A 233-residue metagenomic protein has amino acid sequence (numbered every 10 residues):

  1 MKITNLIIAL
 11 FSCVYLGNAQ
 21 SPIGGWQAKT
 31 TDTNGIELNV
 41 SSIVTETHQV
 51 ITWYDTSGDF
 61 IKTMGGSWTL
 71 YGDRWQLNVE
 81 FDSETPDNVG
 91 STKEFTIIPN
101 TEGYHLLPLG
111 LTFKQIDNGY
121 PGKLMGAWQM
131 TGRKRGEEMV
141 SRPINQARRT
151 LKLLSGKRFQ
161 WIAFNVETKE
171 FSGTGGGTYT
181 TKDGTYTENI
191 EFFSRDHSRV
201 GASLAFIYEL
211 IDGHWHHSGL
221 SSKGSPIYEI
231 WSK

Functional and structural regions predicted by a protein language model:
M1-P22: Bacterial Sec-dependent N-terminal signal peptides
G17-T174, T185-K233: Lipid interaction determinants
G176-T181: Beta-propeller blade signature
